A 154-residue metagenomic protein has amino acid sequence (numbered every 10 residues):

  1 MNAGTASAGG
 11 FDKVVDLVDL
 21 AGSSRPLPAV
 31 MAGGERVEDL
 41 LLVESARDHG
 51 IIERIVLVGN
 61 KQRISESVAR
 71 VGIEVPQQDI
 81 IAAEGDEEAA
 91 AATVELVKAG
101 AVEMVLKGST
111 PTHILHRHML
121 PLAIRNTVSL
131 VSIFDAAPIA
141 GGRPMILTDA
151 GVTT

Functional and structural regions predicted by a protein language model:
N2-T154: Anion-binding alpha/beta catalytic cores of soluble intermediary-metabolism enzymes, centered on
